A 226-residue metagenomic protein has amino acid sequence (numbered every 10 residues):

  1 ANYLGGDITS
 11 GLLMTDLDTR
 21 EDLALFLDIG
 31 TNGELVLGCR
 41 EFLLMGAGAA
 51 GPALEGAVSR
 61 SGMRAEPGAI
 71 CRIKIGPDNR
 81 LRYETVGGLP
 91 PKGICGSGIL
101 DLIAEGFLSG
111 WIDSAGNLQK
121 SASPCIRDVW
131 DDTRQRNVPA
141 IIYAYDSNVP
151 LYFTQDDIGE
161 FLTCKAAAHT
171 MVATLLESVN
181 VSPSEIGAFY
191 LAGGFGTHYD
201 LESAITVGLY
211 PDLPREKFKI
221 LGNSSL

Functional and structural regions predicted by a protein language model:
A1-A24, F153-E160: Nucleotide/phosphate-binding catalytic cleft detector across ATP-hydrolyzing and phosphate-transferring enzymes
I8-G11, T15, L162-S184: Phosphate/ATP-binding catalytic cores across multiple sugar-kinase/actin-like superfamilies, primarily ASKHA
S10-L13, R20-G98, D200-G222: Glycine-rich phosphate-binding loop of actin/hexokinase-like ATP-binding domains
L17-R20, E41, I75-D78, G88 (+3 more regions): Generic secondary-structure signature for well-ordered alpha-helical cores
I29-G33, Q119-V129, E185-F195: A glycine-rich phosphate-binding loop feature that marks nucleotide/adenosyl-phosphate handling sites
L100-C164: Gly/charged contiguous loops adjacent to phosphate- or pyrophosphate-bearing nucleotide/cofactor binding elements
W130, V181-S184, G193-P214: Short glycine/threonine-rich loop-to-helix capping motif typified by GTGT followed within a few residues by an Asp-Pro
Q155-C164, A168, G208-L226: Glycine-rich and small/hydrophobic secondary-structure elements
